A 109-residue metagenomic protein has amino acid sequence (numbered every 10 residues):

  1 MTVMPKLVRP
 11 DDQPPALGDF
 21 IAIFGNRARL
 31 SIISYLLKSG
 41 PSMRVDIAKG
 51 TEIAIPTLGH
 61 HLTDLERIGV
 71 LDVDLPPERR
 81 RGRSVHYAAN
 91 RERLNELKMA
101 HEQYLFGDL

Functional and structural regions predicted by a protein language model:
M1-L17, S34-K38, R81, H86-L109: Amphipathic alpha-helical dimerization/coiled-coil segments that flank or bridge DNA-binding/regulatory modules
A22-R29: Short helix-coil-helix linker/hinge
R27, S39-M43: Short capping segments at the starts of secondary-structure elements
D46-K49: A short acidic, leucine-rich amphipathic alpha-helix
P56: Key DNA-contact positions within bacterial/archaeal DNA-binding proteins
L62-E66: Short, hydrophobic-biased segments on the C-terminal half of alpha helices that form "recognition helices"
R67-G82: Beta-hairpin "wing" of winged helix-turn-helix
